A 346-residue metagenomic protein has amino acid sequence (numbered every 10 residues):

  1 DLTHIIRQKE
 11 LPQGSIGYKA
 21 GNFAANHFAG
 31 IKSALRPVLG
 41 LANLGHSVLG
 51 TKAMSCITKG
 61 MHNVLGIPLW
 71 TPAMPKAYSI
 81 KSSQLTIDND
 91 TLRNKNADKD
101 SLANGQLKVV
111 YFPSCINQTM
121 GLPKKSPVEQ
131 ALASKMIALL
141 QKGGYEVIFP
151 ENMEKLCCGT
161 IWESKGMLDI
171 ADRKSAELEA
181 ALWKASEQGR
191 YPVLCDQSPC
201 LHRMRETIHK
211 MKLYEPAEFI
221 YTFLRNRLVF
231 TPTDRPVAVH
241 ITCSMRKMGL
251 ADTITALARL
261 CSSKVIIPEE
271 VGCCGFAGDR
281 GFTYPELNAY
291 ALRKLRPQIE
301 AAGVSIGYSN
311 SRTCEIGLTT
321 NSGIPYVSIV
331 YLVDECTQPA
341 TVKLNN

Functional and structural regions predicted by a protein language model:
D1-N346: Iron-sulfur cluster-binding electron-transfer modules in prokaryotic oxidoreductases
